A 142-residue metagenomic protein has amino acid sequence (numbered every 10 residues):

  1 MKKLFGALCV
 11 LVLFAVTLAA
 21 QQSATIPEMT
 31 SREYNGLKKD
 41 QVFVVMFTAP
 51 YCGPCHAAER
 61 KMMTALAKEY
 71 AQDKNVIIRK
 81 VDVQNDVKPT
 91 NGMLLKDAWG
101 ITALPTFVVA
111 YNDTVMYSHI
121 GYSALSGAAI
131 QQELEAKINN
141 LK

Functional and structural regions predicted by a protein language model:
M1-L4: Positively charged n-region of N-terminal signal peptides that target proteins for export
A7-V16: Bacterial N-terminal signal peptides
L18-Q22: Boundary at the C-terminal end of the N-terminal hydrophobic targeting segment
S23-V42: A short beta-strand-turn-helix
I26-E28, F47, A71-T90: Thiol-based oxidoreductase modules, predominantly thioredoxin-like and allied folds used for disulfide exchange
K38-C52: Short active-site neighborhood of thiol/selenol oxidoreductases, capturing the structured segment around
C55-A71: Typically the conserved alpha-helix immediately C-terminal to a functionally engaged Cys/Sec in thioredoxin-like
T102-K142: Non-catalytic, surface beta->alpha helical segment in thiol-disulfide oxidoreductase systems
